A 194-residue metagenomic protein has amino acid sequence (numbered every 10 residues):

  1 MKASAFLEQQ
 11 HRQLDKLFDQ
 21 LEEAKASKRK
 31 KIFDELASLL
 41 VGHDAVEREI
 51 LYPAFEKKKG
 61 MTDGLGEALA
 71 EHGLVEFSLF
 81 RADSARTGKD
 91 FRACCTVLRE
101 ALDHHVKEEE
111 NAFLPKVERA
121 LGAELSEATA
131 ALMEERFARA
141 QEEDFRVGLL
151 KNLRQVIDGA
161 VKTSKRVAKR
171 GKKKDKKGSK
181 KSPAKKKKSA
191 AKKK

Functional and structural regions predicted by a protein language model:
M1-K194: Small-residue-biased structural context
